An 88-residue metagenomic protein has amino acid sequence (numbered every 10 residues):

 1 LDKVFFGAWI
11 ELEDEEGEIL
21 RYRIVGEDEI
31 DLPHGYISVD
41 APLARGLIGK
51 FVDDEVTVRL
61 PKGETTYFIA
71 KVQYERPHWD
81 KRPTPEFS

Functional and structural regions predicted by a protein language model:
L1-Y67, Q73: Non-DNA-binding regulatory cores of transcription-related proteins, predominantly C-terminal effector-binding
L32-Y36, R76-F87: Short, solvent-exposed secondary-structure boundary/capping segments
